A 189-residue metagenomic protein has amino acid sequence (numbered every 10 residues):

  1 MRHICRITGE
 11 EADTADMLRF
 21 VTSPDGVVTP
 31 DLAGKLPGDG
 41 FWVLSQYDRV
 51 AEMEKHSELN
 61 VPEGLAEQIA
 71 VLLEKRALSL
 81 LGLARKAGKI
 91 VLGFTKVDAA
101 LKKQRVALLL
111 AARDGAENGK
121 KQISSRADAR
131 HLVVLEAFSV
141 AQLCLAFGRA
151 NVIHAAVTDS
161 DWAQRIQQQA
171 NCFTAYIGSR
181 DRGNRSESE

Functional and structural regions predicted by a protein language model:
M1, G40, V61, G93 (+3 more regions): Helical mechanochemical/support elements of P-loop NTPase systems and associated helical scaffolds
M1-E58: N-terminal cysteine/histidine-rich coordination modules
I7, I123-A129, V134: Short helix-coil boundary/hinge micro-motifs
A12, D48-V50, D114-E117, Q142 (+1 more regions): Conserved nucleotide-binding/hydrolysis micro-motifs of P-loop NTPases
D39-G40, A87-G88, V106-L108, R130-V133 (+1 more regions): Short active-site oxyanion
D48-L110, D114-E117: Extended interfacial segments that mediate partner engagement and assembly in macromolecular machines
H131-C172: Short basic, glycine-rich beta-strand/loop surfaces that mediate nucleic-acid
Q168-E189: Charged phosphate-binding loop/patch that engages nucleotide di/tri-phosphates or the phosphate backbone of nucleic
